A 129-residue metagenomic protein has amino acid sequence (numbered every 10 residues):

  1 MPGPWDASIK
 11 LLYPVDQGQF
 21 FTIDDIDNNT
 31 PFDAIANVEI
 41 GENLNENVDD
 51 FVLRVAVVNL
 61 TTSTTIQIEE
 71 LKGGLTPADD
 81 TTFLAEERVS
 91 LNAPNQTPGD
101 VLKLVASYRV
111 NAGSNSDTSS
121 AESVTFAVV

Functional and structural regions predicted by a protein language model:
M1-N29, V128-V129: Short, compositionally biased P/S/T/A/G/V-rich stretches that sit at domain boundaries
P14, N59-T62: Acidic/polar residues at beta-strand termini and the immediately following turn/coil
I26-T30, N47, D79-F83, P98-D100: A generic structural micro-feature
F32-N37, F51-N59, A85-V128: Internal, hydrophobic beta-strand segments that form the core of beta-sheet-rich folds
N37-E46: Short amphipathic, basic-aromatic surface patches that mediate peripheral association with negatively charged
T64-T81: Solvent-exposed serine/threonine-rich low-complexity stretches and specific carbohydrate-binding patches
